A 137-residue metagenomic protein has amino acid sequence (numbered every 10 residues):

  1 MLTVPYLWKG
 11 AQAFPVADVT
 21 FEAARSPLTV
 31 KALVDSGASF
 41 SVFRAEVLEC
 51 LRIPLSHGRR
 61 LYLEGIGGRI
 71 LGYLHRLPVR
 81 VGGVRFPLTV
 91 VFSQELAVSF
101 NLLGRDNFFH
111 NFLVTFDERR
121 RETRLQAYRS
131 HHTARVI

Functional and structural regions predicted by a protein language model:
M1-I137: Pepsin/retropepsin-fold aspartyl endopeptidases
